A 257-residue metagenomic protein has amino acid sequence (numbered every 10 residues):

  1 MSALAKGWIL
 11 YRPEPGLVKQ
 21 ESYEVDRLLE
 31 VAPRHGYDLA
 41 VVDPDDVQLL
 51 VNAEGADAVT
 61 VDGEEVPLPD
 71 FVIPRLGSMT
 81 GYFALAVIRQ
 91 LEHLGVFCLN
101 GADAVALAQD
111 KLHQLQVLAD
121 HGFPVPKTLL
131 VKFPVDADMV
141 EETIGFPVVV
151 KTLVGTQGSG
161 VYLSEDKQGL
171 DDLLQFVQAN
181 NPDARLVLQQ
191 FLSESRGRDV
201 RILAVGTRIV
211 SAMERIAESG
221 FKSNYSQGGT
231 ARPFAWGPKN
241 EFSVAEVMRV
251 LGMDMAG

Functional and structural regions predicted by a protein language model:
M1-L99, A104: ATP-binding N-terminal substructure of ATP-dependent carboxylate-amine bond-forming enzymes
S2-L29, V66-P67, L91-G95, D103-Q189 (+2 more regions): Active-site nucleotide/adenylate-binding loops and adjacent lid/helix of ATP-dependent enzymes
D38, F97, P124, P147 (+2 more regions): Residue-level detector of anion-binding/catalytic polar loops
N100, L130, A204-V205: Generic beta-strand structural signal
V140, Y162, L173-Q175, R198-I216 (+2 more regions): Beta-strand scaffold of nucleotide-dependent catalytic cores
L188-Q190, V200, M253-G257: A short glycine-rich, hydrophobically flanked beta-strand micro-motif that places a catalytic Asp/Glu for divalent metal
F221-G257: A long amphipathic alpha-helix within ATP-dependent nucleotide-binding catalytic cores
